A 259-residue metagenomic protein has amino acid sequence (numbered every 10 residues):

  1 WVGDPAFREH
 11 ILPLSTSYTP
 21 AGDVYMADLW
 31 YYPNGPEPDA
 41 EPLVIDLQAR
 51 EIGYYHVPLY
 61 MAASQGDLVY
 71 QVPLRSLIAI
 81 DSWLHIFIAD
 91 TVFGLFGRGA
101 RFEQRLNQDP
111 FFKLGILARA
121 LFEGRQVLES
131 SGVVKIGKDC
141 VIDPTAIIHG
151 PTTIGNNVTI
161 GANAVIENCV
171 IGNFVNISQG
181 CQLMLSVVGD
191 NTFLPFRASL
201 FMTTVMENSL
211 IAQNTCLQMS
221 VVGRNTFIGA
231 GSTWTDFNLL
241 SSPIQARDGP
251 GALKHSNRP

Functional and structural regions predicted by a protein language model:
W1-H56, H149-T152, V158-I160, I171-I177 (+5 more regions): Proteins with a high burden of low-complexity, intrinsically disordered sequence enriched in S/T/G/P/A and R, requiring
W1-V133, D139: Terminal amphipathic alpha-helical/low-complexity segments used for targeting or macromolecular assembly
Y18-T19, G97-G99, V187-V188, N238-L239 (+1 more regions): Short, low-complexity, polar/charged sequence segments that are solvent-exposed and flexible
A120-F122, Q126-L128, V134, C140-I142 (+18 more regions): A structural motif detector for beta-strand N-caps
T235, L239-P259: C-terminal segments of enzyme domains that contribute to small-molecule binding surfaces
